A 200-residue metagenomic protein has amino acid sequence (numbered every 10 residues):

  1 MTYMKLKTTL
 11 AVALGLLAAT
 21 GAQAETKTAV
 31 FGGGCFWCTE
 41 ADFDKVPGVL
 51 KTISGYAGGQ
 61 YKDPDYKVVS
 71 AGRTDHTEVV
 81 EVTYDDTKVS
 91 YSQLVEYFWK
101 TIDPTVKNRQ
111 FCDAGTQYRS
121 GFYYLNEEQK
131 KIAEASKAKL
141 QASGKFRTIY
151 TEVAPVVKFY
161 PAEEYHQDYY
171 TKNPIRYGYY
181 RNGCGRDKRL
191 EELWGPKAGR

Functional and structural regions predicted by a protein language model:
T2-L6, Q23-R200: Flexible coil/turn and secondary-structure edge motifs
Y3, K7-A19: Bacterial N-terminal signal peptides
